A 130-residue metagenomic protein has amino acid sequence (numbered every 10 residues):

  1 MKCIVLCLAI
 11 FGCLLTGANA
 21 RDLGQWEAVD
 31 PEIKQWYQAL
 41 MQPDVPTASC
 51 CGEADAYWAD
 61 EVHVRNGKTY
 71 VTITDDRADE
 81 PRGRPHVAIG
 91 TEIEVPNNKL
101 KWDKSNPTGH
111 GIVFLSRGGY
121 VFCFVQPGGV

Functional and structural regions predicted by a protein language model:
V5-L14: Bacterial N-terminal signal peptides
L14, D44-V45, T108, R117: Processing junctions and N-termini across compartments
A20-T72: N-terminal secretory signal peptides
G67-A78, Y120-V125: Generic recognition of long tandem-repeat/solenoid scaffolds
D75-P107: Short Fe-S-cluster ligation motifs
W102-V130: C-terminal partner/receptor-binding element of secreted or periplasmic proteins
